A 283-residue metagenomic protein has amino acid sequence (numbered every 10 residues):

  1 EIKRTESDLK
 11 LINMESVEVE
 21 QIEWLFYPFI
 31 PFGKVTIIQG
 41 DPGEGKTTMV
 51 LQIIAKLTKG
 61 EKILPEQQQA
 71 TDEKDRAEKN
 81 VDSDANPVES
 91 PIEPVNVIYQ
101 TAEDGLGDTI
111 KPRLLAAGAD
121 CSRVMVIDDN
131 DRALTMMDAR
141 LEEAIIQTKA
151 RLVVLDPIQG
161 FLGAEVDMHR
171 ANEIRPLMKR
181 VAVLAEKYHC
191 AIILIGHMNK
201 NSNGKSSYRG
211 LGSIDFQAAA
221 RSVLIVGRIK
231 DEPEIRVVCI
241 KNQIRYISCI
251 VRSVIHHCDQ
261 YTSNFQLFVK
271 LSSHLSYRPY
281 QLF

Functional and structural regions predicted by a protein language model:
E1-T5, L9-K10, Q69, E73-N86 (+4 more regions): C-terminal regions of RecA-like/P-loop NTPase motor modules
K3-R4, E20-Q21, L25-Y27, P42-E44 (+3 more regions): Conserved inter-motif catalytic segment of the P-loop NTP-binding fold
I12-M14, V19-L25, N203-S206, L211: Residue-level signal for pocket-adjacent positions within structured domains
P31: Residues immediately N-terminal to the Walker A/P-loop in ABC ATPase nucleotide-binding domains
V35-T36, V97: Conserved beta-strand position immediately N-terminal to the Walker
I37-T48, Q52, P65, L152 (+2 more regions): Phosphate-binding/switch region of NTP-binding enzymes
I53-I63: Walker A/P-loop NTP-binding motif
